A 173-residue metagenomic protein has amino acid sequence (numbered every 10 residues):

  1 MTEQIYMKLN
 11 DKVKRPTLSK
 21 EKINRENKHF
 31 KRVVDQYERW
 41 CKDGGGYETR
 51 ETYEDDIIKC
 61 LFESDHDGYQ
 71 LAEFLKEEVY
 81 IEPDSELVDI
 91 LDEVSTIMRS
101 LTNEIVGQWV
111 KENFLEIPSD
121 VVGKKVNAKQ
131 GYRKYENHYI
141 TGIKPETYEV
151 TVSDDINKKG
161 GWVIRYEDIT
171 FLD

Functional and structural regions predicted by a protein language model:
M1-Q4, I117-V121, T170-D173: Short intrinsically disordered terminal tails
T2-D84: N-terminal intrinsically disordered, low-complexity, charge/repeat-rich segments that act as generic
E78-E93, I143-P145: Short interaction-hotspot residues at assembly and binding interfaces
S85-V122: Mixed-charge, Lys/Arg-rich low-complexity intrinsically disordered regions
S100-L115, D155-D173: Intrinsically disordered, low-complexity, charged/polar segments
K129-Y166: Basic/aromatic-rich interaction segments and small domains that mediate binding to polyanionic partners
